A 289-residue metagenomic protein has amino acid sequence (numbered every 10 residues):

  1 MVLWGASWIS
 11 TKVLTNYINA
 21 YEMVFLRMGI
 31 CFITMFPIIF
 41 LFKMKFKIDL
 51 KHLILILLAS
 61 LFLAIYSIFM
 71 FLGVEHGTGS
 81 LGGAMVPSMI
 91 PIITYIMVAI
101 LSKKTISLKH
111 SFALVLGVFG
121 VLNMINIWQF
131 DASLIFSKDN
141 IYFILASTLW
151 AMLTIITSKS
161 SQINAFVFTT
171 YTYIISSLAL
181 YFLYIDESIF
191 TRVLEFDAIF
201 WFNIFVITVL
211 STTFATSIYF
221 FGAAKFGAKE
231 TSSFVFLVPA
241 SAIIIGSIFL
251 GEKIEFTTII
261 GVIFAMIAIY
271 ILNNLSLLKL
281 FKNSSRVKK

Functional and structural regions predicted by a protein language model:
M1-E22, I65, F69, A132-K159 (+3 more regions): Glycine-/small-residue-enriched transmembrane alpha-helix faces in small-molecule transporters and effluxers
L3, S7-W8, F36-V86, N123 (+1 more regions): Specific transmembrane alpha-helical segments of multi-pass solute transporters/efflux pumps, especially DMT/EamA
I9-Y17, V74-E75, I125-K138, I185-I199 (+2 more regions): Membrane-interface helix termini and inter-helical loops of multi-pass transporters
L14, M23, R27, G73 (+6 more regions): Hydrophobic/aromatic residues within transmembrane alpha-helices of multi-pass small-molecule transporters
E22-P37, F42, H110-F119, K138-L145 (+1 more regions): Hydrophobic alpha-helical transmembrane segments of multi-pass integral membrane proteins, especially transporters
L26, A64, I68, G82-M89 (+2 more regions): Helix-helix packing/entry segments at the starts of transmembrane helices
M35, L57, I106-W128, L180 (+3 more regions): Hydrophobic transmembrane alpha-helices of multi-pass small-molecule transport proteins
I38-K43, I90-V115, A240-I259: C-terminal transmembrane-helix exit sites in multi-pass transporters
